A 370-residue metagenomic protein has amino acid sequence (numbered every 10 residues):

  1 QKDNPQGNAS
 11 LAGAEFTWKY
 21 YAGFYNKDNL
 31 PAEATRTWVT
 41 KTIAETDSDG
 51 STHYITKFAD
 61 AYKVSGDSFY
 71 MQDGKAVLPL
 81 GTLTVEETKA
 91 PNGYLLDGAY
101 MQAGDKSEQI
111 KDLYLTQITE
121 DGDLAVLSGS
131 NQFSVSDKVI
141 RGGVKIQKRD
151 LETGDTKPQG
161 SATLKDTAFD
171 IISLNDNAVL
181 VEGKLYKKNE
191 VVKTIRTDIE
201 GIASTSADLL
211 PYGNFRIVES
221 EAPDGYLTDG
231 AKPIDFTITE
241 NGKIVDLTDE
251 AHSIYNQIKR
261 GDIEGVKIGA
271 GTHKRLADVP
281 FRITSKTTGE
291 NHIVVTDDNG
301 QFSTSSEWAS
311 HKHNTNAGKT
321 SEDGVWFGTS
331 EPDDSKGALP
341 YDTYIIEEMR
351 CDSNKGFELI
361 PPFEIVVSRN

Functional and structural regions predicted by a protein language model:
Q1-N370: Solvent-exposed loop/turn and edge beta-strand elements of beta-rich ligand-binding domains
